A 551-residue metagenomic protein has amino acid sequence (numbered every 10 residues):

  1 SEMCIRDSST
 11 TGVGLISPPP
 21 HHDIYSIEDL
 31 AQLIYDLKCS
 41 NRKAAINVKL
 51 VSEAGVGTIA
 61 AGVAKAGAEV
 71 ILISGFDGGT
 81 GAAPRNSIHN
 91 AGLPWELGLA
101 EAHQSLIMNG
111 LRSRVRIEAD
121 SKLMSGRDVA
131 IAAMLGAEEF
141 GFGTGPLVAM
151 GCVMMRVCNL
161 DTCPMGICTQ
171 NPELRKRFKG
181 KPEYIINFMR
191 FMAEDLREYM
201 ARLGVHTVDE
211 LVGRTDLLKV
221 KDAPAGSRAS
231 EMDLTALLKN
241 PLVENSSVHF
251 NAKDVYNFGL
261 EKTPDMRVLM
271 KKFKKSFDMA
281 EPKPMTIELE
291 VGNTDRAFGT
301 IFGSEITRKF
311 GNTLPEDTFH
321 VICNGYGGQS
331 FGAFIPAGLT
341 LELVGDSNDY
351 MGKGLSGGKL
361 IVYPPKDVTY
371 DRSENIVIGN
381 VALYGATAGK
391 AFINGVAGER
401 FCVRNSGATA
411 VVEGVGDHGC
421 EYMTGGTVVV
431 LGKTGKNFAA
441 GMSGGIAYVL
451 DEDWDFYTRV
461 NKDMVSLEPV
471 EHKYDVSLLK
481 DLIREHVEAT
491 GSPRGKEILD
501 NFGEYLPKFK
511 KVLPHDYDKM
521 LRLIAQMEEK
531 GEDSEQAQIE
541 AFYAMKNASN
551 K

Functional and structural regions predicted by a protein language model:
S1, A45, E53-G75, L339 (+1 more regions): Carboxylate/His-rich catalytic cores and anion/metal-binding grooves
M3-I5: Short, small-residue-biased leader/transition segments that mark boundaries at the very start of proteins
L37-A45, K65-I73, Q104-R116, A133-G143 (+6 more regions): Secondary-structure transition/capping motifs at alpha-helix termini and the adjoining loop/turn into the next element
K49-A54, R114-R127: Glycine-rich beta-to-alpha transition loops that act as phosphate-gripper elements at the mouths of alpha/beta enzyme
G55-A66, M124-A137: Catalytic cores of alpha/beta
A68-G79, H89-A102, M134-L174, L450: Flexible glycine/proline-rich, aromatic-decorated loop/lid segments
F140, T144, G151-T215, K219 (+1 more regions): Active-site or pore-adjacent capping/gating segments
L174-R175, I186, Y199-L203, V212-T215 (+1 more regions): Long, distal/terminal scaffolding or interaction modules with repetitive or compositionally biased sequence
